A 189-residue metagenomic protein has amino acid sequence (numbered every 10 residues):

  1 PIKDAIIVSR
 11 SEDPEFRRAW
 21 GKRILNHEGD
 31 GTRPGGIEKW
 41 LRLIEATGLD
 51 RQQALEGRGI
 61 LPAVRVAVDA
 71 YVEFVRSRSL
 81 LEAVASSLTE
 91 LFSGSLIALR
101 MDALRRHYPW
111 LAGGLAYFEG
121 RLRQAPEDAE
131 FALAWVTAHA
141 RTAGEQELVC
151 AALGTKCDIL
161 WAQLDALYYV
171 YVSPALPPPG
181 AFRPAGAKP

Functional and structural regions predicted by a protein language model:
P1-P189: Non-heme di-metal
